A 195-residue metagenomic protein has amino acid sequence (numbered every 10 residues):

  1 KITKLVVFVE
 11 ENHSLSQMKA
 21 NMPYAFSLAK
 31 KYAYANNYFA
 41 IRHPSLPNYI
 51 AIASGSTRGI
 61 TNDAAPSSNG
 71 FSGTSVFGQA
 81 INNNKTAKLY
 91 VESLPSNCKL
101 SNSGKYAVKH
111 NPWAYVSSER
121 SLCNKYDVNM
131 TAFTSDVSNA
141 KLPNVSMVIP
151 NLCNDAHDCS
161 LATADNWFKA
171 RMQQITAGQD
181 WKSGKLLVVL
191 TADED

Functional and structural regions predicted by a protein language model:
K1-D195: N-terminal pro-sequences and low-complexity stem/linker regions of secreted or lumenal proteins
